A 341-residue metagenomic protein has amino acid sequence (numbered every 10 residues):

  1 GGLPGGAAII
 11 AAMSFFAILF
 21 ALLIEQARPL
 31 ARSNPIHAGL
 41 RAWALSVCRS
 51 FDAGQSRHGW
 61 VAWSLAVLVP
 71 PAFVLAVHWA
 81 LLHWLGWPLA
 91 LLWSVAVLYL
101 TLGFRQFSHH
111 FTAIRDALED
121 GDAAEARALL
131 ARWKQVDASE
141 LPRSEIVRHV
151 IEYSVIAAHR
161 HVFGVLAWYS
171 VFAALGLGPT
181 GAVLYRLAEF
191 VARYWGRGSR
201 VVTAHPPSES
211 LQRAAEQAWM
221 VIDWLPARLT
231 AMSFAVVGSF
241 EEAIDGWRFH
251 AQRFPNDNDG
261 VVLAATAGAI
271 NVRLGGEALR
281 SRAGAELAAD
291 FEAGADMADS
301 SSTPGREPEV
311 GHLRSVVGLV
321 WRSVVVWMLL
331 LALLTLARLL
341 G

Functional and structural regions predicted by a protein language model:
L3-P4: Compositionally biased, low-complexity flexible segments
I9-G341: Hydrophobic N-terminal alpha-helices or hydrophobic patches in metabolic proteins across all domains of life
